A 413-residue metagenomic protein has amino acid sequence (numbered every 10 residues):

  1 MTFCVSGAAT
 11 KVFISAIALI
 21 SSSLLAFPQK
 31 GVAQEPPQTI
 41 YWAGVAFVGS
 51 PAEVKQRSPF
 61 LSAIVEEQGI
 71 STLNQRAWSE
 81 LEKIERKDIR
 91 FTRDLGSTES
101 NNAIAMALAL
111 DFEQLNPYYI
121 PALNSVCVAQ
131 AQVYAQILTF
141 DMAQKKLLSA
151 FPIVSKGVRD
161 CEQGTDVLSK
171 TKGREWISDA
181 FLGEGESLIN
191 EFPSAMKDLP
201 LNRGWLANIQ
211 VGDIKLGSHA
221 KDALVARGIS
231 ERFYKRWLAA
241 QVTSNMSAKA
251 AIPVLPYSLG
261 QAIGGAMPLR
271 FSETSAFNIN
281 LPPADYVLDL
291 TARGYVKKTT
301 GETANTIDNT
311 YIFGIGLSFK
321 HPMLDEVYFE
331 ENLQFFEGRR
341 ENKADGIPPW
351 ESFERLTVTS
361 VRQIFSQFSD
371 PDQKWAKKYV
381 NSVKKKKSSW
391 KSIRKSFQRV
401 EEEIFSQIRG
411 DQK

Functional and structural regions predicted by a protein language model:
M1-T10: N-terminal secretory signal peptides that target proteins for export/translocation
K11-S23: Bacterial N-terminal signal peptides
A18, A33, D141-M142: Residue-level marker of positions within ordered structural domains that often coincide with functionally constrained
F27-I104, D160-N280, Y295, K320-K413: A structural "domain/chain start" motif
R90-V126, Q130-I137, G264-I315: A short, hydrophobic beta-strand-centered structural micro-motif
M106-L108, I153, L238, V242 (+2 more regions): Generic structural hydrophobic/aromatic packing signal, biased to beta-strands
I120-E162, T291-F353: Amphipathic beta-strand/beta-sheet edge segments enriched in Tyr/Trp
